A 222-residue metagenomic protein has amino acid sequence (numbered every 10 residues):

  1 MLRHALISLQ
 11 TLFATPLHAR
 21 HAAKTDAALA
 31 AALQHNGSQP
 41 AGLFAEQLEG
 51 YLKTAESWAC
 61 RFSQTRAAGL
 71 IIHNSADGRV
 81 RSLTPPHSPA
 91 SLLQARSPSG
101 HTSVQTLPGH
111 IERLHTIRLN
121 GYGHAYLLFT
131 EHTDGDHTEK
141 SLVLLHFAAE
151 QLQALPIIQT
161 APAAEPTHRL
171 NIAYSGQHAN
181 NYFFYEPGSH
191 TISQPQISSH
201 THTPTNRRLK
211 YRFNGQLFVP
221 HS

Functional and structural regions predicted by a protein language model:
L2-A67: Start-of-domain marker
T11, S63-T65, S75-D77, L83-A90 (+3 more regions): Short, flexible beta-strand-to-coil junctions
L43-R61, L92-P108, H146-P156, Y211-Q216: Surface-exposed loop/turn elements that mediate protein-protein interactions on large endomembrane-trafficking
A67-I72, D77-L119: Short N-terminal edge-element motif at the start of the domain
G78-R79, G123-H124, H190: Short coil/turn segments that connect the beta-strands within blades of beta-propeller domains
R79-R81, V143, L209: Residue-level detector of short, conserved catalytic/binding motifs and their immediate flanks
E112-G121, F129-D134, T138-S141, Q151-V219: Short aromatic loop motif centered on NTY/YTY
L127, V143-H146: A contiguous pocket-lining binding segment that forms or flanks enzyme active sites
